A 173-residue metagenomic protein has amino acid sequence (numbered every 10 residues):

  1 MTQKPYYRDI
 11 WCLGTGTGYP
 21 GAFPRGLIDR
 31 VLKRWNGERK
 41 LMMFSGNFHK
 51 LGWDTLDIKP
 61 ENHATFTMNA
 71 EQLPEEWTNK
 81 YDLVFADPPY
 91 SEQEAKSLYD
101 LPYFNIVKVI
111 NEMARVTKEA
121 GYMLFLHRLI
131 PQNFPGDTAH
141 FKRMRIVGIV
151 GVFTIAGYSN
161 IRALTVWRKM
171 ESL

Functional and structural regions predicted by a protein language model:
M1-W53, T154-A163: S-adenosyl-L-methionine
S45-T78, L83-F85, E92: Adenosine-cofactor binding site in Rossmann-like domains, unifying the SAM/SAH pocket of S-adenosylmethionine-dependent
G46, Y90-S91, L129-N133: Short "lid" loop at the C-terminus of a central beta-strand within the Rossmann-like core of SAM-dependent
N79, E119-A120: Beta-strand-connecting loops/turns
L83-Y103: A short SAM/SAH-binding and catalytic strip from SAM-dependent methyltransferases
D100-E119: A short glycine-rich, Lys/Arg-flanked "PGG" loop and its adjoining helix->strand segment in the class I
A120-R128: Conserved beta-strand signature within the Rossmann-like core of class I S-adenosyl-L-methionine
R128-L173: Class I S-adenosyl-L-methionine
